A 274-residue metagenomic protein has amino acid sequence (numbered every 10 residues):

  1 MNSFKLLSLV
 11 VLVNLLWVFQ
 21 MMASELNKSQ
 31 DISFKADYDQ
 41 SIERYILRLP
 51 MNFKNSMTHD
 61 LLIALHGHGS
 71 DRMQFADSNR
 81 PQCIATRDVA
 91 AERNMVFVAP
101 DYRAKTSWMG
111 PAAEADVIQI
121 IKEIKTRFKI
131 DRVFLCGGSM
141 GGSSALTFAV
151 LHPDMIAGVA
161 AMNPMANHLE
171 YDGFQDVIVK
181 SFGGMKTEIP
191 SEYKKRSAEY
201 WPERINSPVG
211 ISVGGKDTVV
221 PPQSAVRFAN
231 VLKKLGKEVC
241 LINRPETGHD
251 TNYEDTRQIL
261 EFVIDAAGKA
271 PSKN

Functional and structural regions predicted by a protein language model:
V18-H59, V177-V179, V239, L260-E261 (+1 more regions): A domain-start/cap signature at the N-terminus of enzymes
K54-H59, G67-S107: Short substrate-entry loop that stabilizes the transition state in hydrolases
I63-G67, V213: The conserved beta1-alpha1 loop
Q74-P81, P164, H168-W201, S207: Mobile cap/lid helix-loop segments that gate and shape the active-site cleft of serine hydrolases
W108-R127: Alpha/beta-hydrolase active-site loop
M109, V219, Q223-N274: C-terminal catalytic histidine-bearing segment of alpha/beta-hydrolase fold enzymes
E123-T126, D131-F174: Primarily recognizes the serine-hydrolase "nucleophile elbow" in alpha/beta-hydrolase and SGNH/GDSL folds
I205, I211-V213, D217: Short beta-strand/loop motif that positions the catalytic acidic residue of the alpha/beta-hydrolase fold
